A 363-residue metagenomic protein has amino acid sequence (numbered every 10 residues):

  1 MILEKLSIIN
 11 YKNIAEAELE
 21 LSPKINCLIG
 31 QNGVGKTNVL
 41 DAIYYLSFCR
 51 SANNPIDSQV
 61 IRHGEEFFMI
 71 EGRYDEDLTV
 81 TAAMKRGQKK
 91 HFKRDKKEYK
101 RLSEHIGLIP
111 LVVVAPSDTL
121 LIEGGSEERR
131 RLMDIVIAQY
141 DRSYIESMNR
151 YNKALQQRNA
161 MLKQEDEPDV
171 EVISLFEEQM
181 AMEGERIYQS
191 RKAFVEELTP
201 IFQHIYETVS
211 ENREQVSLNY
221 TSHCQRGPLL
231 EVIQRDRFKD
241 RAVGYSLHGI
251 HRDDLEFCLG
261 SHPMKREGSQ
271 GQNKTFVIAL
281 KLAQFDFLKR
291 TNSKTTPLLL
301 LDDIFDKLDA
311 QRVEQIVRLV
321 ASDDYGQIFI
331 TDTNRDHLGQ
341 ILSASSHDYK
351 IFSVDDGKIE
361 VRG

Functional and structural regions predicted by a protein language model:
M1-Q31, P168-M182, R186-L298, K307 (+5 more regions): Conserved NTPase motor "head" modules and their coupling/switch loops across ABC/AAA+ ATPases, GTPases, and GHKL ATPases
K36: Conserved lysine of the Walker
Y44: Helix-to-loop junction immediately C-terminal to a conserved catalytic motif
S47-E128, D134-Y140, Y144, T199-H204 (+2 more regions): Nucleotide-state sensing region of NTPase/ATPase domains
G72, Q327-N334: Structural recognition of the conserved hydrophobic beta-strand(s) that form the central parallel beta-sheet of P-loop
L120-L121, E127-S174, E178: Long, charged N-terminal accessory/stalk domains
D302-I304: Walker B catalytic acidic pair
